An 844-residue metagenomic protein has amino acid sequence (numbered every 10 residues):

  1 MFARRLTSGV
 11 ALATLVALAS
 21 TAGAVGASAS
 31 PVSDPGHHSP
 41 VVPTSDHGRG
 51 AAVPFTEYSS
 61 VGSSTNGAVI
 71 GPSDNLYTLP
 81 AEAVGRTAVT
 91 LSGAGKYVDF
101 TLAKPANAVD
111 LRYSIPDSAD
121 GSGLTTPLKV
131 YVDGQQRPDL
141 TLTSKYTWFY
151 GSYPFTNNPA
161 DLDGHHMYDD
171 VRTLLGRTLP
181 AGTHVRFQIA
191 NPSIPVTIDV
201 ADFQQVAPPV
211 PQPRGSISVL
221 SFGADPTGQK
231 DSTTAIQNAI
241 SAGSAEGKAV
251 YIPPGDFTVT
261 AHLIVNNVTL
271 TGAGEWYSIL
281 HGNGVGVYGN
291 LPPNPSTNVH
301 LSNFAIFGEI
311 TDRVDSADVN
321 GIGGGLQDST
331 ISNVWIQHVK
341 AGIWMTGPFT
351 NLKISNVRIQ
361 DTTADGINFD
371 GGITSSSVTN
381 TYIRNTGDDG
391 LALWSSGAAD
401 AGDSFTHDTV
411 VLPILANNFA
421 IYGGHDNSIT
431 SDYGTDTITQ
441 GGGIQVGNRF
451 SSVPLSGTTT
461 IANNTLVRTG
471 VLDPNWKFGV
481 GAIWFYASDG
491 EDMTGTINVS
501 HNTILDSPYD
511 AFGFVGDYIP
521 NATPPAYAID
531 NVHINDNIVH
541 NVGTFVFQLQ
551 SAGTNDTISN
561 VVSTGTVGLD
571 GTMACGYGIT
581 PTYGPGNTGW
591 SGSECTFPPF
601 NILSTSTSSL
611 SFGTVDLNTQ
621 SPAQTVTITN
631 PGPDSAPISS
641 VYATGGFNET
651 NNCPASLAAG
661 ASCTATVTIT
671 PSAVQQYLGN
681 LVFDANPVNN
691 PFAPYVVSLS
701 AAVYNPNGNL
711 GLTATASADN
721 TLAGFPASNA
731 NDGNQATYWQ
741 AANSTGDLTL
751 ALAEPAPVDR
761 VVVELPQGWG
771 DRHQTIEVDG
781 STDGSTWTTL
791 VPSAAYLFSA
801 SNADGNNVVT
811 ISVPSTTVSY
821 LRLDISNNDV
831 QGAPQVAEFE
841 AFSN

Functional and structural regions predicted by a protein language model:
F2-P31: Secretory targeting and sorting signals
D34-Q212: Extracytoplasmic
F203-Q204, I519, N705-P706, F725-V791 (+1 more regions): Aromatic, loop-rich ligand-recognition surfaces of beta-strand-rich domains
V219-P253: Acidic Gly/Asp/Thr-rich repetitive segments characteristic of extracellular carbohydrate-active and adhesion proteins
Q237-A242, F257-T271, I279-D328, A341 (+3 more regions): Extracellular beta-strand-rich solenoid/capping regions of secreted or surface-exposed proteins that bind or remodel
K248, V259-H262, G274-E275, I279-V285 (+10 more regions): Short glycine/acidic-rich loop motifs that flank beta-strands on beta-rich extracellular proteins
A273-W276, T297-G308, Q327-H338, F349-D365 (+8 more regions): Right-handed parallel beta-helix
P599-P706, L752-E754: Feature for long, exposed domains in two main contexts
